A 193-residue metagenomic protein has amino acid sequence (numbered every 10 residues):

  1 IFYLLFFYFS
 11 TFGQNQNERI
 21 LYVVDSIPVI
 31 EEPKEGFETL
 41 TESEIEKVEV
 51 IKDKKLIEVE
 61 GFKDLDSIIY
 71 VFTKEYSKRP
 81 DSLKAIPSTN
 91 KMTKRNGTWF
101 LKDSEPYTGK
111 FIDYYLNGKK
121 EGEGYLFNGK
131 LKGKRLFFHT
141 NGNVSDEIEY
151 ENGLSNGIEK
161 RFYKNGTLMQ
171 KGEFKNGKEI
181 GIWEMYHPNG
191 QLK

Functional and structural regions predicted by a protein language model:
I1-N17: Bacterial Sec-dependent N-terminal signal peptides
F2-F7, E32, D53, G122: Alpha-helix capping and helix-coil boundary motifs
F2-Y3, R19, W99, G129: Intrinsic-disorder/low-complexity peptide segments enriched for small residues
F12-K91: Short, small/polar-rich motifs associated with maturation and membrane association, primarily at protein termini
Y76-K193: Glycine/tyrosine- and acidic-biased, solvent-exposed loop/turn segments at the edges of beta-strands
